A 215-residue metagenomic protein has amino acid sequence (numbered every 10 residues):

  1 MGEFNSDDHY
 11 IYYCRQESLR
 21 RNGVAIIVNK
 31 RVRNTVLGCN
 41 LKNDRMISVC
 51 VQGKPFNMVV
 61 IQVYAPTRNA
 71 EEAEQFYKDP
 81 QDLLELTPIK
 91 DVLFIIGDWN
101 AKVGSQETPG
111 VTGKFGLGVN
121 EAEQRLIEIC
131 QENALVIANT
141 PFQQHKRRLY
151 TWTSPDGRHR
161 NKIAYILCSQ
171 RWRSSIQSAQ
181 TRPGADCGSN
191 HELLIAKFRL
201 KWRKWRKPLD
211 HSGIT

Functional and structural regions predicted by a protein language model:
M1-T215: A shared catalytic/ligand-binding motif for oxyanion handling
